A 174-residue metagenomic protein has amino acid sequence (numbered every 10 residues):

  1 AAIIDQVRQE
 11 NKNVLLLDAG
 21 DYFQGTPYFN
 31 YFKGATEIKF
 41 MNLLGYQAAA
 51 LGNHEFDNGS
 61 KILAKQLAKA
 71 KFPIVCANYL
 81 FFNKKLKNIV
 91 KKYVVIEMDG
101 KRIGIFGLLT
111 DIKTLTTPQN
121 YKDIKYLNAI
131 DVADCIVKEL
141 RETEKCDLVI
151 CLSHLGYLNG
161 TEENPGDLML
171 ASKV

Functional and structural regions predicted by a protein language model:
A1-V174: Acidic, metal/ion-coordinating pockets
